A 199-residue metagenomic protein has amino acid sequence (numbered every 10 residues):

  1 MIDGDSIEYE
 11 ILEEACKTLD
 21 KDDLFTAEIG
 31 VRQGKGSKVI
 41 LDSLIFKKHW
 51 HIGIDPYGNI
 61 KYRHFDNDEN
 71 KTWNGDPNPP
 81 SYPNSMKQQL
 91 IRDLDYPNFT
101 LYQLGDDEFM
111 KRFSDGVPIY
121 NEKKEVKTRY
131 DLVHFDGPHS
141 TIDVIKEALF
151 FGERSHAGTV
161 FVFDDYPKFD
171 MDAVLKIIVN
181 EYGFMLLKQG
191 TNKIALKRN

Functional and structural regions predicted by a protein language model:
M1-G4: Class I SAM-dependent transferase core
Y9-N199: S-adenosylmethionine/decaboxylated-SAM
